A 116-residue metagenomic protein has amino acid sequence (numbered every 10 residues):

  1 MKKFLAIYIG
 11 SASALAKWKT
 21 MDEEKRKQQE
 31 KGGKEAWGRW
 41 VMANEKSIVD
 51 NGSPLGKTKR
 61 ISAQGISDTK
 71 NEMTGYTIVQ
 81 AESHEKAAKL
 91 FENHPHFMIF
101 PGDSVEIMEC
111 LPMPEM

Functional and structural regions predicted by a protein language model:
M1-M116: Conserved, structured core segments of small domains
